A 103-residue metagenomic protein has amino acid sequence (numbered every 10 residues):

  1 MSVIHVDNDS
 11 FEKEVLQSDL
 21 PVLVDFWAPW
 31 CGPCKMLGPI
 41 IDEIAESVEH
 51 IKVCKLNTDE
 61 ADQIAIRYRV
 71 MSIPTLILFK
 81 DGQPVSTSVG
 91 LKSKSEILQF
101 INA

Functional and structural regions predicted by a protein language model:
V3-V22, D62: A short beta-strand-turn-helix
D19-L20, F26-W30, S72: Short pre-active-site segment immediately N-terminal to redox-active cysteine/selenocysteine motifs in thiol-based
D19-P21, G38-L56: Conserved helix-turn-beta segment immediately C-terminal to the redox Cys motif in thioredoxin-like folds
V22, D62, Y68-I77, S95: Structural micro-motif
V22-L23, I41, P74-S88: A short, hydrophobic beta-strand/beta-hairpin element that forms part of a small beta-sheet core
F26-I40: Conserved redox-active cysteine motifs that mediate thiol-disulfide chemistry, especially di-cysteine Cys-X(1-2)-Cys
K80-A103: Non-catalytic, surface beta->alpha helical segment in thiol-disulfide oxidoreductase systems
